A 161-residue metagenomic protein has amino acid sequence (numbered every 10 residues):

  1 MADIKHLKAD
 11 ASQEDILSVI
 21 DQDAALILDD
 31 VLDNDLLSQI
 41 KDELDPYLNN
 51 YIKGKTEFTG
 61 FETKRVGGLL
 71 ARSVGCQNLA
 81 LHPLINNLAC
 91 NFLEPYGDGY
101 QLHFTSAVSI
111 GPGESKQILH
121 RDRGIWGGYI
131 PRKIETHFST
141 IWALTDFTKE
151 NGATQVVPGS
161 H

Functional and structural regions predicted by a protein language model:
M1-D23, D29-Y129: Non-heme Fe(II)-dependent double-stranded beta-helix
I27-L28, W142: Short hydrophobic-aromatic micro-motifs
E114-H161: Catalytic core of non-heme Fe(II) oxygenases with the double-stranded beta-helix
